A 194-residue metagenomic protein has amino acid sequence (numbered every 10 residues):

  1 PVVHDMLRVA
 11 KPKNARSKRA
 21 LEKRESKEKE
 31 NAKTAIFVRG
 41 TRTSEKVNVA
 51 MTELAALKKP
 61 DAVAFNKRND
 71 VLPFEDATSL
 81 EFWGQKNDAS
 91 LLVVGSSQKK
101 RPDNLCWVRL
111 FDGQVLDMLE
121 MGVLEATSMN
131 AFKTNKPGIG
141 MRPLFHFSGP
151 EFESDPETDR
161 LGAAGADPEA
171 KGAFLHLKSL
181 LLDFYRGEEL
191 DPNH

Functional and structural regions predicted by a protein language model:
V3-H194: Phospho-regulatory, Ser/Thr- and acidic-rich intrinsically disordered linkers and terminal tails that flank modular
